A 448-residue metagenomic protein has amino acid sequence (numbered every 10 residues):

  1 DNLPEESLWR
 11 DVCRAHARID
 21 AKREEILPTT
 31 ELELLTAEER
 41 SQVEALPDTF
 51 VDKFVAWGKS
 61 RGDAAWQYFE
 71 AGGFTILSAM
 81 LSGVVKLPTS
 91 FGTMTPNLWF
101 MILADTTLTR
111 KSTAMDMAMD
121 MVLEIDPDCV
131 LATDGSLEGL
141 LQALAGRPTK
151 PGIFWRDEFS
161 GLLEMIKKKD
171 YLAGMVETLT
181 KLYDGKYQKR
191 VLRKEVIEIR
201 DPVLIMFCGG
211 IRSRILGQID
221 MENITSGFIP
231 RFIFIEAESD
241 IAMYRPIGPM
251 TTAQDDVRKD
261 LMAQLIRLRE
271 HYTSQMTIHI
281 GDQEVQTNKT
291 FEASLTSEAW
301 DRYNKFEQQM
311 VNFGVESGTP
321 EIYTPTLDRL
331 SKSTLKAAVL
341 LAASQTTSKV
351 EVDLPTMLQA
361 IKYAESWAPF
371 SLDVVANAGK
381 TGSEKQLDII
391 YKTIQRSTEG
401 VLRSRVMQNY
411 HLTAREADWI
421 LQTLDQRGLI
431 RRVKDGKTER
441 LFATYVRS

Functional and structural regions predicted by a protein language model:
S7: N-terminal helical hairpins
R10-S448: Phosphate-handling catalytic cores of nucleic-acid transaction enzymes
